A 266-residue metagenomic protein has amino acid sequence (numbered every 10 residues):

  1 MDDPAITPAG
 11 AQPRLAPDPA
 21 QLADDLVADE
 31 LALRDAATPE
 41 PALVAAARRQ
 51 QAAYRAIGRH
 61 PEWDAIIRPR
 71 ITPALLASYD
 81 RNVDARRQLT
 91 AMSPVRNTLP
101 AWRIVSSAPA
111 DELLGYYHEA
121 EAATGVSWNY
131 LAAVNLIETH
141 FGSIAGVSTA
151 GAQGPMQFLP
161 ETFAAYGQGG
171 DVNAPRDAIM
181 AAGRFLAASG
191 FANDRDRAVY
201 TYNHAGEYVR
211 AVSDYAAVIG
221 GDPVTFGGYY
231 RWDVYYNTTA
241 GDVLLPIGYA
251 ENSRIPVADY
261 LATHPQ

Functional and structural regions predicted by a protein language model:
D2-L99: An acidic, Gly/Ser/Thr/Pro-rich helix-cap/linker signature
A28, T38, V224, N252-P256: N-terminal functional modules and adjacent low-complexity/disordered segments of proteins
E62-P246: Catalytic glycan-binding domains that act on GlcNAc-containing polysaccharides
N237-Q266: Intrinsically disordered, low-complexity polar segments
